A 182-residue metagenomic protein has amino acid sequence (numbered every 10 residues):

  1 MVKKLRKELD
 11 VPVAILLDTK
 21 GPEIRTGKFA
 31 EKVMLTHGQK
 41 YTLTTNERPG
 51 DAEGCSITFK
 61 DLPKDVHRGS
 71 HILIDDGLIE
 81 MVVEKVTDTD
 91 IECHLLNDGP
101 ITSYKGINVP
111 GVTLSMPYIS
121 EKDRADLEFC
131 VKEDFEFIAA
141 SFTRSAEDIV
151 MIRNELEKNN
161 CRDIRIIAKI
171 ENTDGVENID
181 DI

Functional and structural regions predicted by a protein language model:
M1-I182: Non-catalytic helical/linker scaffolds that mediate oligomerization, partner binding, and domain coupling around large
